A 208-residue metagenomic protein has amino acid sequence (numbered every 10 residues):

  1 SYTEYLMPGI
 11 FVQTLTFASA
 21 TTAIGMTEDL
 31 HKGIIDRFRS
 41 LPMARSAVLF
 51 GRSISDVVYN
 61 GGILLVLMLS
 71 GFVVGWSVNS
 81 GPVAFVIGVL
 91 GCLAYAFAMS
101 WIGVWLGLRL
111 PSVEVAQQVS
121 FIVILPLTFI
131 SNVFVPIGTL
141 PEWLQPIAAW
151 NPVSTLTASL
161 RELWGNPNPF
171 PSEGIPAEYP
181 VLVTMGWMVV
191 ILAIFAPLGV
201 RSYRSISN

Functional and structural regions predicted by a protein language model:
Y2-V74, G103, I122, T128: Hydrophobic alpha-helical transmembrane segments of multi-pass membrane transport proteins
E4-Y5, F121-V123, T128-N132, A148-W150 (+1 more regions): Hydrophobic alpha-helical transmembrane segments of integral membrane proteins, especially lipid-exposed positions
T22-G33, W101-W105, R109, T139 (+3 more regions): Membrane-spanning helices that line or support transport/gating and their immediate boundary helices in channels
G25, I102-V135, T139: Cytoplasmic juxtamembrane interface segments
K32-S40, P111, F121, Q145-A149 (+1 more regions): Short amphipathic alpha-helical coupling elements at transmembrane boundaries
M43-S120, Y179-V200: Alpha-helical transmembrane segments and their short interhelical loops
F129-E173, L182: Short hydrophobic, aromatic-rich alpha-helical segments embedded in or entering the lipid bilayer of multi-pass
R201-N208: Short cytosolic juxtamembrane segments of multi-pass membrane proteins
